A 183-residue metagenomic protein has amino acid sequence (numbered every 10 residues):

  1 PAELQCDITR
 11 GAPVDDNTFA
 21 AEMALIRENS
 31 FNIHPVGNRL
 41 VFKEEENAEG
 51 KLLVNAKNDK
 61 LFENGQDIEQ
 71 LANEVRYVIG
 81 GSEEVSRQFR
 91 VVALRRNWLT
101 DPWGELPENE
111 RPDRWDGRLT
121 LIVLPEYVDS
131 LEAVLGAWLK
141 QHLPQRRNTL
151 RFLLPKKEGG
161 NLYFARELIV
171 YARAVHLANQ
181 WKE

Functional and structural regions predicted by a protein language model:
P1-E183: Extended alpha-helical interface modules used as scaffolds for assembling large macromolecular complexes
